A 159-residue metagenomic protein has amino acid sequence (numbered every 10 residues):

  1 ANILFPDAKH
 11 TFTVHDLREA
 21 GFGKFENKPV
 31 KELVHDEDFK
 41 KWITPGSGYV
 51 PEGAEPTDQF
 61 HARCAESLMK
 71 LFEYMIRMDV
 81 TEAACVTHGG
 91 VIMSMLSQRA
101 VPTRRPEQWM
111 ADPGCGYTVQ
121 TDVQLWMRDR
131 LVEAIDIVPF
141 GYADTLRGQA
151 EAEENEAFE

Functional and structural regions predicted by a protein language model:
A1-D38: Phosphate-coordination/substrate-recognition cap region in phosphate-metabolizing enzymes
I3, S94-M95: Phosphate- and divalent-cation-binding pockets in alpha/beta enzyme and binding domains that engage nucleotide-derived
A20-K31, E73-T81, L96-E159: Acidic, low-complexity terminal tails and accessory targeting/binding regions of phosphate-metabolizing enzymes
L33, F60-H61: Conserved anionic group-binding/transfer micro-motifs
D38-Q59: Short glycine/proline- and acidic residue-enriched helix-loop micro-motifs that form flexible lids or anion-recognition
H61, A65-I76: Generic structural signal for well-ordered alpha-helical scaffold segments
S67, V91-I92: Alpha-helix capping/helix-boundary segments
V80-G89: Generic beta-sheet signal
